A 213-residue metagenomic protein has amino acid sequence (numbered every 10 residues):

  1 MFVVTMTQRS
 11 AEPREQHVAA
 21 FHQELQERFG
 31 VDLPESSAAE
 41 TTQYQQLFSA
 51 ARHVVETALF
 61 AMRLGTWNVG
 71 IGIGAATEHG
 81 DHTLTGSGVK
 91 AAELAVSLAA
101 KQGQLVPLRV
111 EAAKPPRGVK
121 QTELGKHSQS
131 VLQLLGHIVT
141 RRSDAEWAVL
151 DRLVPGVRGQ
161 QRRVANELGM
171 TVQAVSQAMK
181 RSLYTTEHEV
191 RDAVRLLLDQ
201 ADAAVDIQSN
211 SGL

Functional and structural regions predicted by a protein language model:
M1-G103: DNA-contacting interfaces and partner/effector-binding or oligomerization modules in DNA-centric proteins
V89-R142, D199-G212: Linker/hinge segments immediately adjacent to helix-turn-helix/homeobox DNA-binding domains
V139-A148, P155-G159: Short helix-coil-helix linker/hinge
Q160-L168, V175: Short alpha-helical "recognition helix" segments of helix-turn-helix
S176-R181: Key DNA-contacting residues within the recognition helix of helix-turn-helix
Y184-L198: Short, Lys/Arg-enriched C-terminal cap helix and immediately downstream tail that follows
